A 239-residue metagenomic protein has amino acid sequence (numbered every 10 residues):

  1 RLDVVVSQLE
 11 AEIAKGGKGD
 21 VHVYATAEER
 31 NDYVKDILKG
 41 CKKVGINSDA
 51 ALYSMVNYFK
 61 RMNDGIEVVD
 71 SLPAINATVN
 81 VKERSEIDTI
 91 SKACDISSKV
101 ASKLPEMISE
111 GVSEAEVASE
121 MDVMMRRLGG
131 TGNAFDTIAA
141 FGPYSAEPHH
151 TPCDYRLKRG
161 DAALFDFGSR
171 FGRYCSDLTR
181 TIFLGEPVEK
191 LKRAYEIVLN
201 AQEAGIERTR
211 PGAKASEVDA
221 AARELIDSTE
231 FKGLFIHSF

Functional and structural regions predicted by a protein language model:
R1-F239: Active-site neighborhoods and metal-handling regions in enzymes and metal-associated proteins
